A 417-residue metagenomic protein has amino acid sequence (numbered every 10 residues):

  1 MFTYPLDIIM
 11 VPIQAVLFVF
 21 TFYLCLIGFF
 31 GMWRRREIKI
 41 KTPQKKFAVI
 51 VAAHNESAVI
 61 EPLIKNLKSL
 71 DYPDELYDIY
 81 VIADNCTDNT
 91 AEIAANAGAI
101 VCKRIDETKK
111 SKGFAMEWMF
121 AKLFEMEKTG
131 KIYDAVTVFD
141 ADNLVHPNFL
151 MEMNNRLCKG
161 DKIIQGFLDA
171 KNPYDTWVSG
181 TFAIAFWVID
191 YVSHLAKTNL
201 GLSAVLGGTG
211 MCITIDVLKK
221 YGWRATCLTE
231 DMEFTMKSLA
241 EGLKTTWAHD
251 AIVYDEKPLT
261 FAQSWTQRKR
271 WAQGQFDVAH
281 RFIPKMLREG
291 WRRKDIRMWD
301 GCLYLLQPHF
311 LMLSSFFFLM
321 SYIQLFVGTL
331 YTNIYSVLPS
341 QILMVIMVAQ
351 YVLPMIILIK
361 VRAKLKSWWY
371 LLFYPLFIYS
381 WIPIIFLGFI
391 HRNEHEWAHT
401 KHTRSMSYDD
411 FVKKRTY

Functional and structural regions predicted by a protein language model:
M1-N66: N-proximal low-complexity "stem/linker" segments adjacent to membrane-targeting elements
L26-K45, P284-G301, G328-Y417: Juxtamembrane C-terminal module of membrane proteins
K45-A48, D78, E233: Cell-envelope/extracellular polymer assembly enzymes that use nucleotide-activated donors
K65-L76: Short, acidic, metal-binding catalytic loop of nucleotide-sugar glycosyltransferases
A83-A91, D106-T108, L144: A conserved acidic beta->alpha catalytic loop
I105-K131, P147-L228, K269, F276-H280 (+1 more regions): Long helical/loop segments within the catalytic core of UDP-sugar-dependent glycosyltransferases, especially the large
K128-L144: Short beta-strand-to-loop acidic/aromatic patch adjacent to the donor-nucleotide binding site
T235-Y254: Catalytic donor-sugar/metal-binding loop of nucleotide-sugar-dependent glycosyltransferases
